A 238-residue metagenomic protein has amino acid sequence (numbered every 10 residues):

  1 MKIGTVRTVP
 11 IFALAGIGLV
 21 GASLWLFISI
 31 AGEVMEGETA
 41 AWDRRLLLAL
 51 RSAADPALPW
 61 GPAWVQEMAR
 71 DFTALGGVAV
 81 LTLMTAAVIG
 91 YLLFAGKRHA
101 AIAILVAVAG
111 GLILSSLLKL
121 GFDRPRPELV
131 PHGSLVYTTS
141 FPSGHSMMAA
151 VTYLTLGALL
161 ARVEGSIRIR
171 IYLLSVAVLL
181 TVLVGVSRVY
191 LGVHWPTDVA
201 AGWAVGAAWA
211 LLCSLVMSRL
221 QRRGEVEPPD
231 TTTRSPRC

Functional and structural regions predicted by a protein language model:
M1-A79, G121-F122, R126-H132: N-terminal transmembrane-helix/juxtamembrane module of multi-pass inner/ER membrane proteins
M1-V9, A63-R70, L92, G96 (+4 more regions): Membrane-helix interfacial "entry" motifs
I3, P127-C238: Membrane-embedded catalytic cores of phosphoryl/pyrophosphoryl-handling enzymes
I11-A15, A79-T82, A101-V106, I171-V178 (+2 more regions): Hydrophobic alpha-helical transmembrane segments
L19-L24, G111-S115, V184, W209-S214: Alpha-helical transmembrane segments of multipass membrane proteins
I30, L105, L117-G121, V199 (+3 more regions): Membrane-spanning helices that line or support transport/gating and their immediate boundary helices in channels
L48-A54, L83-I167, I171-S175: Membrane-interface loops
T73-T82, R98-A103, M147-M148, V182-V189 (+1 more regions): Short, charged low-complexity intrinsically disordered segments located at boundaries of structured domains
